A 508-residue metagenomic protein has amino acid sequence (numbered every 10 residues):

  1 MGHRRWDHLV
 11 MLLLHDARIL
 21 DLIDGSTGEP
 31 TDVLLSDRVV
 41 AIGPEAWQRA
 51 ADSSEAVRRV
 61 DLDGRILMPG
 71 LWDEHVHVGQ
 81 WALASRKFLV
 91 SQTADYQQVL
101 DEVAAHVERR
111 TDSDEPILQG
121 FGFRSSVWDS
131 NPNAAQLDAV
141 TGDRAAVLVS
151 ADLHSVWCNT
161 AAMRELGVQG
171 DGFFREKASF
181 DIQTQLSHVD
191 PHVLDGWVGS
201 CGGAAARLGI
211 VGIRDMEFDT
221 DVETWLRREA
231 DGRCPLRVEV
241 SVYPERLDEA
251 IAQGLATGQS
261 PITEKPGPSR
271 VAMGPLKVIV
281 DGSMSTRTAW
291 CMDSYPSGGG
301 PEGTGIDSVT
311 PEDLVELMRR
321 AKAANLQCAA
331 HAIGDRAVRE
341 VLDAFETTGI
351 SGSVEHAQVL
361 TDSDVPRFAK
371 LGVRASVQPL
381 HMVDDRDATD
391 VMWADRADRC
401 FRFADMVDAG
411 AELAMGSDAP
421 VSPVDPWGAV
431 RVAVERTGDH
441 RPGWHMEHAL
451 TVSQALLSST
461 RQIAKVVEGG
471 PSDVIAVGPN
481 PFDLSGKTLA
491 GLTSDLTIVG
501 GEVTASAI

Functional and structural regions predicted by a protein language model:
H3-V10: Short, Lys/Arg-enriched N-terminal segments with co-localized hydrophobic residues within the first ~10-30 amino acids
L12-D16, L20-T257, V278, S285-A337 (+4 more regions): Divalent metal-binding segments
R58, P275, D473-V474, L496: Well-ordered beta-strand positions
H77, R270-T288, L371-M382: Non-cysteine beta-strand/loop elements that form the S-adenosyl-L-methionine
E165, D231-G232, L255-G258, E346-T348 (+3 more regions): Short, hinge-like loop/turn segments at secondary-structure boundaries
G196, M318-A329, I333-G352, H356-A357 (+3 more regions): His/Asp/Glu-enriched, well-ordered alpha-helical/loop segment that forms or immediately abuts the divalent-metal
L236-K277, G352-Q358, D362, A388-E412: Phosphate/diphosphate-binding loops
T493-I508: Short peripheral tails and domain-boundary helices/loops at the edges of structured domains
